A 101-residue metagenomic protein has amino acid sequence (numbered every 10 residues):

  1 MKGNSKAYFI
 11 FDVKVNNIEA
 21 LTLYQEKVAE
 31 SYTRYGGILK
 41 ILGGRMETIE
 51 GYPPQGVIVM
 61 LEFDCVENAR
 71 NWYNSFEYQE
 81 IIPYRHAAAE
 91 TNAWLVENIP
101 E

Functional and structural regions predicted by a protein language model:
M1-V57, D64-N74, E97-E101: Short S/T/G/P-rich N-terminal loop/turn motif that feeds into the first structured element of a domain
V57-V59, T91-N92: Generic beta-strand structural signal
R70, E77-N92: C-terminal structural segments of small proteins and small subunits
